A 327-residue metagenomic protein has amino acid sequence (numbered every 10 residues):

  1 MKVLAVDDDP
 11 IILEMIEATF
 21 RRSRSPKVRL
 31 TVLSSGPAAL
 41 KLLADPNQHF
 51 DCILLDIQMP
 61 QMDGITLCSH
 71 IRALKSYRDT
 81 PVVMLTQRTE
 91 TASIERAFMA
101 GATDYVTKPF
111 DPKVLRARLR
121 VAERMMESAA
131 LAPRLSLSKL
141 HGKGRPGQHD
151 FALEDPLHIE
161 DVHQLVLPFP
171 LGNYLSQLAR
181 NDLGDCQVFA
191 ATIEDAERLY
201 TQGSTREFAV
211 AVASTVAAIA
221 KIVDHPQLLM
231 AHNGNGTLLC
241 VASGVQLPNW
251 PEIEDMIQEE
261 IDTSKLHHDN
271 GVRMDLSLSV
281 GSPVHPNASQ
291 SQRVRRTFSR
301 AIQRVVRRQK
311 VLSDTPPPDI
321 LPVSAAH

Functional and structural regions predicted by a protein language model:
D7, D56, T86: Active-site residues of response regulator receiver
P10-V32: Two-component/phosphorelay signaling modules centered on CheY-like receiver
V32-C52: Acidic, metal-coordinating helix/loop segments flanking the phosphotransfer/catalytic sites of two-component signaling
M59-M62: Receiver (REC) domain active-site loop signature in two-component systems and cognate sites in sensor histidine kinases
R124-A179: CheY-like receiver
H158-S176, D182-Q187, E194-A220, A231-H232 (+2 more regions): Conserved long alpha-helical elements within nucleotide-processing catalytic cores of c-di-GMP signaling and class III
